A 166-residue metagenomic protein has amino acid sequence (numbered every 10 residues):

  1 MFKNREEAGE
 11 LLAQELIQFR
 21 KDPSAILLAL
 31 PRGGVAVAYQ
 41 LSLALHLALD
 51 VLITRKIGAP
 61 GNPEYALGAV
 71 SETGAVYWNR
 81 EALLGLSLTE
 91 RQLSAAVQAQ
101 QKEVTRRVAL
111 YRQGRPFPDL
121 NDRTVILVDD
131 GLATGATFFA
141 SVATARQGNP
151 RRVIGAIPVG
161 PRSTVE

Functional and structural regions predicted by a protein language model:
M1-E166: PRPP-associated nucleotide enzymes
